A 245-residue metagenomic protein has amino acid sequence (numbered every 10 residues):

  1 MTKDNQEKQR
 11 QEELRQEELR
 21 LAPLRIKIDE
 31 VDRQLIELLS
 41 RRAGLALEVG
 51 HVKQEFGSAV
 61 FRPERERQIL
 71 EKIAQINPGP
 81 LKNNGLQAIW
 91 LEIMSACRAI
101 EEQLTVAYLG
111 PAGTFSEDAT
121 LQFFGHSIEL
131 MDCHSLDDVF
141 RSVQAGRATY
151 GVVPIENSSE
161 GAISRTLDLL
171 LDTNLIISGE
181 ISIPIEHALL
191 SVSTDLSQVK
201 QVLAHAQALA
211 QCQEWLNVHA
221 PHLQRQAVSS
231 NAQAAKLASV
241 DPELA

Functional and structural regions predicted by a protein language model:
M1-A245: Domain-level signature for soluble enzymes in the chorismate/prephenate branch of the shikimate pathway
